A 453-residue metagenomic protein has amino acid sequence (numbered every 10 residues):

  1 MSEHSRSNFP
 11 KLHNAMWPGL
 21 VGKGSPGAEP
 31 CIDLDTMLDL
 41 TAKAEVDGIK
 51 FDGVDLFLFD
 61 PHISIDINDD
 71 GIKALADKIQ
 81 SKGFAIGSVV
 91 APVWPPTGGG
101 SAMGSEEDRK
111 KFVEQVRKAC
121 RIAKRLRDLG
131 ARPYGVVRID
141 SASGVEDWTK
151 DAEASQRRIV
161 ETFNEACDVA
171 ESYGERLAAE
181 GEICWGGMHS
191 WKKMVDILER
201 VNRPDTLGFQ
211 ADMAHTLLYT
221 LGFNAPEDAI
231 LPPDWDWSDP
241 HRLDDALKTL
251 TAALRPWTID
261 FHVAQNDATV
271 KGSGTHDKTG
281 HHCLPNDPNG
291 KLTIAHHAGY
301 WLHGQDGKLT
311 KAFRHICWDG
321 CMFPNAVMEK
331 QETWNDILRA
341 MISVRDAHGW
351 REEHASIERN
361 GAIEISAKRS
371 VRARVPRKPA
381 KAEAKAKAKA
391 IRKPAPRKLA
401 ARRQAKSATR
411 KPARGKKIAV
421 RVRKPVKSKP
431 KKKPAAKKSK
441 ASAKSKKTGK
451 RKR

Functional and structural regions predicted by a protein language model:
M1-R132, E171, D245, N335-K378: N-terminal pre-domain/capping segments
S5, V160-G280: Acidic/histidine-rich catalytic cores of soluble enzymes
N8-A15, D52-L56, I86-A91, G135-I139 (+4 more regions): Hydrophobic faces of well-ordered beta-strands that scaffold small-molecule active sites in alpha/beta enzyme cores
A15-G19, L56-F59, A91-W94, A142-G144 (+4 more regions): Active-site beta-loop-alpha junctions enriched in small/polar residues
G22, D60-D70, V93-E114, S141-S155 (+3 more regions): Surface-exposed, active-site-proximal loop segments in enzymatic domains
A123-A152, Y173-C184: Active-site groove signature of glycoside hydrolases
D277-T279, C283-H297, G304, C317-R374: Aromatic-rich peripheral "rim/lid" segments of glycoside hydrolase catalytic domains that contact and position glycan
V375-A380, A384, A390-G449: Low-complexity, polybasic segments enriched for Lys interleaved with small residues
